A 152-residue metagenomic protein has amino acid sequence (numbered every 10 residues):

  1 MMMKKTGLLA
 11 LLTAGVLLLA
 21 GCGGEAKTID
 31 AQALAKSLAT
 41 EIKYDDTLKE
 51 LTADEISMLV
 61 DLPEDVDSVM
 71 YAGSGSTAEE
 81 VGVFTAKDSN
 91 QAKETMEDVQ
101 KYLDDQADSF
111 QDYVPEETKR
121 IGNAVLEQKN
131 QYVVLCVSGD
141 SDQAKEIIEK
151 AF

Functional and structural regions predicted by a protein language model:
M1-A10: Bacterial N-terminal signal peptides that target proteins for export
L17-G21: C-terminal motif of bacterial Sec signal peptides marking the signal peptidase cleavage site
G23-A26: Bacterial signal peptide processing site
I29-K49: Post-signal peptide N-terminal segment of mature Sec-exported envelope proteins
K49-A78, N90: Short, compositionally biased low-complexity segments enriched in polar/charged residues
E80-D88, Y132-V137: Second-shell loop/turn segments in exported
S89-K129: Short Gly/Thr-rich strand-loop-strand
E116-F152: A short, solvent-exposed beta-edge/loop patch
